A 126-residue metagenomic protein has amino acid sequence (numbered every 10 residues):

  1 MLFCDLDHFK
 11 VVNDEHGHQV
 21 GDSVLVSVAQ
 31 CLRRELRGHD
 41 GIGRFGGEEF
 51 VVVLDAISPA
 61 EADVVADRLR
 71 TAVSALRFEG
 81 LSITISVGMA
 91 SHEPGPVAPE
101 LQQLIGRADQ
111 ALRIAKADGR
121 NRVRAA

Functional and structural regions predicted by a protein language model:
L2-D5, G47, A108: Conserved metal-coordinating catalytic motifs of nucleotidyl cyclase and c-di-GMP turnover enzymes
L6, I57, F78, H92: Hydrophobic pocket-lining residues within nucleotide cofactor-binding pockets
H8-A56, A60, V64, R68 (+1 more regions): Cytosolic catalytic cores of cyclic-nucleotide second-messenger enzymes
N13, R70-R77, D109-L112, K116: Protein kinase-like catalytic domain
G38, L81-I85, G119: Residue-level signal for beta-strand positions within conserved beta-sheet cores that form or flank
R44, V73-G88: Catalytic core regions of nucleotide second-messenger enzymes
D63-A66, H92-R124: Catalytic-core segments of nucleotide cyclases and related cyclic-nucleotide turnover enzymes
